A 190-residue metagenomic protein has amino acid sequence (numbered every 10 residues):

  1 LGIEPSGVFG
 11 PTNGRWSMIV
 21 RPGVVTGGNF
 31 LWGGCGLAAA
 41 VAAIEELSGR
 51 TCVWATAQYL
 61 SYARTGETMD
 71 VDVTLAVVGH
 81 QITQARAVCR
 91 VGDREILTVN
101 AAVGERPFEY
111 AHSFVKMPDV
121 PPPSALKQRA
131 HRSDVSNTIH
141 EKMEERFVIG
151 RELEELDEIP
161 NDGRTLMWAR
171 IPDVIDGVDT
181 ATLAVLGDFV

Functional and structural regions predicted by a protein language model:
L1-V190: Terminal targeting signals and extreme-terminal segments of soluble enzymes
